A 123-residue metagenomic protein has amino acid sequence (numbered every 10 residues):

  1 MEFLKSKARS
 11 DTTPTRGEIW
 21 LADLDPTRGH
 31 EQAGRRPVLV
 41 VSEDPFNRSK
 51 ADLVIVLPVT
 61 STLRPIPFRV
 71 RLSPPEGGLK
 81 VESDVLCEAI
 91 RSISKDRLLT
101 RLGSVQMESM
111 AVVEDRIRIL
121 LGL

Functional and structural regions predicted by a protein language model:
M1-L123: Conserved functional hotspots at enzyme active or ligand-binding sites that engage polyanionic ligands
